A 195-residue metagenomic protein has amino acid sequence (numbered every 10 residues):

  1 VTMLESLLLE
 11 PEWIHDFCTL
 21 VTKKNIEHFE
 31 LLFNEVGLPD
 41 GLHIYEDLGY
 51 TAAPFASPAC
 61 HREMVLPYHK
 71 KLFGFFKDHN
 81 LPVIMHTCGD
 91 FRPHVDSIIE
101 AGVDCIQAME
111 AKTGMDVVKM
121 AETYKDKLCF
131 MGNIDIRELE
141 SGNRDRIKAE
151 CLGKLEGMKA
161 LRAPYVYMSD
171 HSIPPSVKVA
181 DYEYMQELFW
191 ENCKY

Functional and structural regions predicted by a protein language model:
V1-Y195: Active-site loop segments of alpha/beta catalytic cores
